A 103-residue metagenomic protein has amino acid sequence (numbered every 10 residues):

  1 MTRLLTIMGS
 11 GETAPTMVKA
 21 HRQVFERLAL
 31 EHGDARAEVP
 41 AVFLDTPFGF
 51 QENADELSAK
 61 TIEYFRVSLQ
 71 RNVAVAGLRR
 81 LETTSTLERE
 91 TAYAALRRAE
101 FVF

Functional and structural regions predicted by a protein language model:
M1-F103: Extended, subdomain-level signal for the structured scaffold at the beginning of enzyme domains
